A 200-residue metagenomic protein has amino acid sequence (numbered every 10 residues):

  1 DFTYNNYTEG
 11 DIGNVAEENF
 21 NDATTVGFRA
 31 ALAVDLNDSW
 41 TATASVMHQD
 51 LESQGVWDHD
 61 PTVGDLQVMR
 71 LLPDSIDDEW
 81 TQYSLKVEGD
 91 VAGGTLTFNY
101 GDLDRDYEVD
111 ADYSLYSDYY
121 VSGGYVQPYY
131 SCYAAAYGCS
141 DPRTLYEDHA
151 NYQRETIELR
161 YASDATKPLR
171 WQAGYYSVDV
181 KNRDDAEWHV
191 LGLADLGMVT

Functional and structural regions predicted by a protein language model:
D1-D74, D78, R105-P142, H149: Periplasmic-side early beta-strands and strand-to-turn transitions of outer-membrane beta-barrels
S45-M47, W80-V109, D141-T200: Face-selective signature of the C-terminal outer-membrane beta-barrel domain
